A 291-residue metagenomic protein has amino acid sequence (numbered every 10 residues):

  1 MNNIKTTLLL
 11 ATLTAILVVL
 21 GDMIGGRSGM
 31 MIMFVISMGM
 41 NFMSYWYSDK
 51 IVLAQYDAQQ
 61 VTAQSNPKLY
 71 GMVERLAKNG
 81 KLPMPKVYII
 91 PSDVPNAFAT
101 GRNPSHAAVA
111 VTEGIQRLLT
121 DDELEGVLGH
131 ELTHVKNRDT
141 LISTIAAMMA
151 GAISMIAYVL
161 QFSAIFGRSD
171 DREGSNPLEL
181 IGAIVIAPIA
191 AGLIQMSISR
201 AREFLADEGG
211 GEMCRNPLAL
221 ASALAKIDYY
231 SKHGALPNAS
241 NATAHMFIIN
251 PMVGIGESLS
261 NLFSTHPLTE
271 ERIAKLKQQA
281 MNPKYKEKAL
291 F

Functional and structural regions predicted by a protein language model:
I4-A11, M30-V35, L178-V185: Hydrophobic alpha-helical transmembrane segments
L13-V18, M40, S44, A150 (+4 more regions): Alpha-helical transmembrane segments of multipass membrane proteins
V18-G29: Short, hydrophobic transmembrane alpha-helix segments
G26, V73-A77, R200-N216: An active-site-proximal "capping" alpha-helix that borders the catalytic cofactor pocket
F34-I51, E74, K78, A183-I194: Transmembrane alpha-helices and immediately adjacent membrane-cytoplasm interface residues in multi-pass integral
M43-L141, L236-A239: Peri-catalytic and regulatory segments of divalent metal-dependent proteins
N79-H106, F166-S175, S197, G211-F291: Active-site-proximal gating segments in proteases and membrane effectors
L132-A147, L160, L218: Catalytic Zn2+-binding segment of zinc metalloproteases
